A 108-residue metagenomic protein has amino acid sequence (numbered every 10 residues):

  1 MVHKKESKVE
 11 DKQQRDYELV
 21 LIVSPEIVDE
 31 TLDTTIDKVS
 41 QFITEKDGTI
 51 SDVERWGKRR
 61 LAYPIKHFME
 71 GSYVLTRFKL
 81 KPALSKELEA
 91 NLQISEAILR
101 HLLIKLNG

Functional and structural regions predicted by a protein language model:
V2-G108: Structured, basic alpha/beta domains of bacterial-type, RNA-associated proteins
